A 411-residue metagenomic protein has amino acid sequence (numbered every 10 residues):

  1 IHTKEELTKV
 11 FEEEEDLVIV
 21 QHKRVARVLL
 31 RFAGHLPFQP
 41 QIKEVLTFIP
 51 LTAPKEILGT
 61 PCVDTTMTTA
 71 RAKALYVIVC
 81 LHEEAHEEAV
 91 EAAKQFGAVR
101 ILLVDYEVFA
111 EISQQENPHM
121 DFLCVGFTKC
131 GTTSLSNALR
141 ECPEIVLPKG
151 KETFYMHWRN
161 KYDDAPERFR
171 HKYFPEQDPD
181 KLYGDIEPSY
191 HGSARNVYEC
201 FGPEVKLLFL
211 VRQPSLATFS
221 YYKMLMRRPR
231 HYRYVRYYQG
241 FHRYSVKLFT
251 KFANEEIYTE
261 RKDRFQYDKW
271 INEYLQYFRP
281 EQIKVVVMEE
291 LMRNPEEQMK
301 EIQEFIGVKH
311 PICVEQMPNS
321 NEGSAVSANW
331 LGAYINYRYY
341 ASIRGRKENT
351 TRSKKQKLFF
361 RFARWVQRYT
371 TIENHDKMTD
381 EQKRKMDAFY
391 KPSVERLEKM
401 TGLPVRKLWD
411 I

Functional and structural regions predicted by a protein language model:
I1-Q115: Hydrophobic, well-ordered beta-alpha structural blocks that scaffold small-molecule cofactor pockets
H22, I112-I411: Anion-recognition interface
